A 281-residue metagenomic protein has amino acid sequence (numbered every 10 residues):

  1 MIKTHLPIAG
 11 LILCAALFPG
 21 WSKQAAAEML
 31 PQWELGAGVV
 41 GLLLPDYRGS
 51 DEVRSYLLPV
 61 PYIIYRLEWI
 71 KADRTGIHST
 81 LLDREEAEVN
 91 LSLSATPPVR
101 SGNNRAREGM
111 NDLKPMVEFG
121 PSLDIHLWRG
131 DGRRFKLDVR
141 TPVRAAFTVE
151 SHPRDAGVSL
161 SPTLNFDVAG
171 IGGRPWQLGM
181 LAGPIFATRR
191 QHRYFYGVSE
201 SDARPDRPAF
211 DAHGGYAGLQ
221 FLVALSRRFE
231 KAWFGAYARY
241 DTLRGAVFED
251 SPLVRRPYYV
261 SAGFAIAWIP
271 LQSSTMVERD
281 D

Functional and structural regions predicted by a protein language model:
W21, A27-W69: Short glycine/proline- and aromatic-enriched beta-strand/turn motifs that initiate or cap beta-hairpins
A25-W33, R48-G49, E68-A87, W128-L137 (+4 more regions): Short loop/turn motifs that connect adjacent beta-strands in outer-membrane beta-barrel proteins
W33, V53-P59, E85-A87, L113-F119 (+5 more regions): Residues that define the transmembrane beta-barrel architecture of outer-membrane proteins
V39-L43, P61-Y65, G76-L81, F119-L127 (+6 more regions): Residues on the lipid-exposed face of transmembrane beta-strands in outer-membrane beta-barrel proteins
L42-R48, T96-G102, H126-G130, R144-S151 (+4 more regions): Sequence/structural signature of outer-membrane beta-barrel proteins
P45-R48, I77, A106-M110, A146-P153 (+2 more regions): Extracellular loop and loop/strand-boundary signature of outer-membrane beta-barrel proteins
S151-W233, D241-A246, L253: Outer-membrane beta-barrel transmembrane domain signature
A224-D281: Predominantly the C-terminal beta-signal and adjacent terminal strand-loop region of outer-membrane beta-barrel
